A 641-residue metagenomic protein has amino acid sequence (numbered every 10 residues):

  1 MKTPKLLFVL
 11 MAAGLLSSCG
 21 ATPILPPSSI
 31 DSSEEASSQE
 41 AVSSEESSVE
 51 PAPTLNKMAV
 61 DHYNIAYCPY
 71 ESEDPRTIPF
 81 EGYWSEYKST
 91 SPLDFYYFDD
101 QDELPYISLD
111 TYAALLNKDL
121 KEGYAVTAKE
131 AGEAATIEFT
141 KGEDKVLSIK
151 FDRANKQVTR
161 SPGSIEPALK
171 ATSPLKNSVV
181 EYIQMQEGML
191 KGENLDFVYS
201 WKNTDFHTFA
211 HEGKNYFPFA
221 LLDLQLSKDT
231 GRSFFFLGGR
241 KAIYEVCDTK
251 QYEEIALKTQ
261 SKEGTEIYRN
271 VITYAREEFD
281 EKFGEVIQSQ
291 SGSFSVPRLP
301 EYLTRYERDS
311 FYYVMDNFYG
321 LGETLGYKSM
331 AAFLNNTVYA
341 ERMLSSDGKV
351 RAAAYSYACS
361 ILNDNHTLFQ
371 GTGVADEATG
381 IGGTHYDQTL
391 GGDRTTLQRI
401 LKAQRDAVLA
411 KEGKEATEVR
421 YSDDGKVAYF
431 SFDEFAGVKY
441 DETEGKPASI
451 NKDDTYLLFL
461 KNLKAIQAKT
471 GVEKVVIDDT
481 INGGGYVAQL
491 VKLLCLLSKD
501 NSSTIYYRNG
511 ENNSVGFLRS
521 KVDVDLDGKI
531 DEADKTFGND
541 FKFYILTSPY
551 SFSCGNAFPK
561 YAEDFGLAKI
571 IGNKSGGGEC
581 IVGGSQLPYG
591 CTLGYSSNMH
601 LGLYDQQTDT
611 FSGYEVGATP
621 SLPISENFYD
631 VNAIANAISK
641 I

Functional and structural regions predicted by a protein language model:
L15-S18: C-terminal motif of bacterial Sec signal peptides marking the signal peptidase cleavage site
G20-P23: Bacterial signal peptide processing site
P27-T54: Intrinsically disordered, low-complexity serine/threonine-rich repeat tracts
E50-P297: Primary recognition of N-terminal secretory signal peptides and signal-anchoring hydrophobic helices
Y112, E415-T455: STAS-typified acidic loop motif
L116, L120-A128, R305-E307, D316-Y421: Extended, small/polar residue-biased N-terminal targeting/export presequences and adjacent propeptide/linker tracts
S227, K250, A256-R298, R305-R308 (+5 more regions): C-terminal "post-core" interaction segments
A448-V472: A short, well-ordered alpha-helical element
